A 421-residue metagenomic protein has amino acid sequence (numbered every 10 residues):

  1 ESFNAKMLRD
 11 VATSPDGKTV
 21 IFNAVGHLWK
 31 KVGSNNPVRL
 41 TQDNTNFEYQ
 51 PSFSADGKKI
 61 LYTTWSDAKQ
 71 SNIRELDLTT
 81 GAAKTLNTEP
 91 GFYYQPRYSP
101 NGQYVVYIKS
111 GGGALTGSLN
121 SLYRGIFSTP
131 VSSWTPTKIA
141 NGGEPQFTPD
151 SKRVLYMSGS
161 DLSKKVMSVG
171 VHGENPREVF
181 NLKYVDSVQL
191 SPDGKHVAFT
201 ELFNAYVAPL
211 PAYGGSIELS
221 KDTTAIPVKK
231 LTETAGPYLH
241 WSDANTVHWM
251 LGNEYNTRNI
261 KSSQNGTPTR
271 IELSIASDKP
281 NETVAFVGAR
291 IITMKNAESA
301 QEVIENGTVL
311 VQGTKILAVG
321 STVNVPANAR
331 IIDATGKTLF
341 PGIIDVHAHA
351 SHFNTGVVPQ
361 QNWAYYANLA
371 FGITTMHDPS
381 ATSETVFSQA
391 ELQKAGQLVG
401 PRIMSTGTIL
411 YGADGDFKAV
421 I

Functional and structural regions predicted by a protein language model:
E1-K6, N23-W29, G33, T41-E48 (+14 more regions): A flexible loop/linker signature enriched in serine peptidases of the S9 family
F180-V185, T223-L239: Conserved blade-ending motifs and adjacent loop-strand segments that build the rim/top face of beta-propeller domains
Y255, A289, V309, T314 (+4 more regions): Divalent metal-coordination and catalytic microenvironments
T257, S262-E282: Non-catalytic propeptide/linker segments at domain boundaries
R270-E272, L392-I421: Metal-coordinating catalytic core of metallo-dependent amide/deamination hydrolases
A297-F340: Histidine-rich, glycine-flanked metal-binding segment
T338-A395, A413-K418: Metal-associated gating/positioning segment near the N- to mid-region
